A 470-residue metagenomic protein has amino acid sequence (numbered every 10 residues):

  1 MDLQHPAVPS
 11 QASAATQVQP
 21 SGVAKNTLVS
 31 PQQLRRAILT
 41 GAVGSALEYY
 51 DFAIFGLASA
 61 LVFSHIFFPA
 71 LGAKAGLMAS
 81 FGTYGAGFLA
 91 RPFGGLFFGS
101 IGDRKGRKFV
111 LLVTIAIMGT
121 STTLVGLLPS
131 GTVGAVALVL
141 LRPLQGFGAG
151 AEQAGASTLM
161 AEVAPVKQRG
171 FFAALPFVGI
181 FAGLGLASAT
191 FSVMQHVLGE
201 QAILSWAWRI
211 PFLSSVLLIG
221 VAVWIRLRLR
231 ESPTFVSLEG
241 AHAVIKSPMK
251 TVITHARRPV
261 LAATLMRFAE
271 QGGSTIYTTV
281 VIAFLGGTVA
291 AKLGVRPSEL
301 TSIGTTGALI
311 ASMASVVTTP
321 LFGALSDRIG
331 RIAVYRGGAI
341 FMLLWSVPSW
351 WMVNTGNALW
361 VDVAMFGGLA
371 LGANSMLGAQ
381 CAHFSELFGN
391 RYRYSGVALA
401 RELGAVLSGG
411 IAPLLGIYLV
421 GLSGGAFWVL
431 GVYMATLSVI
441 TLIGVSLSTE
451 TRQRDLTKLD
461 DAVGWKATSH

Functional and structural regions predicted by a protein language model:
G56-L57, R257-S315, G409-P413: Extracytoplasmic gate region of multi-pass secondary transporters
S59-F93: Extracellular/periplasmic helix-loop-helix junction of adjacent transmembrane segments in MFS-like secondary
F81-S100, G119-S121, L309-F322: Central cavity-lining transmembrane alpha-helices of secondary-active solute carriers, predominantly the Major
R104-I115, R328-I340: Cytoplasmic membrane-interface "Motif A"-like loop-to-helix N-cap segments of 12-TM Major Facilitator Superfamily
A116-T132, I340-G356: C-terminal ends and interior cores of transmembrane alpha-helices in multi-pass membrane transporters/permeases
T132-G150, L359-S375: Hydrophobic core of transmembrane alpha-helices in multi-pass small-molecule transporters, especially MFS/SLC-type
G170-Q195, A400-A412: Glycine-rich segments within core transmembrane alpha-helices of 12-TM secondary carriers
A222-L229, H383, A435-A462: Multi-pass alpha-helical transporter architecture, strongest for 12-TM Major Facilitator/SLC carriers used
